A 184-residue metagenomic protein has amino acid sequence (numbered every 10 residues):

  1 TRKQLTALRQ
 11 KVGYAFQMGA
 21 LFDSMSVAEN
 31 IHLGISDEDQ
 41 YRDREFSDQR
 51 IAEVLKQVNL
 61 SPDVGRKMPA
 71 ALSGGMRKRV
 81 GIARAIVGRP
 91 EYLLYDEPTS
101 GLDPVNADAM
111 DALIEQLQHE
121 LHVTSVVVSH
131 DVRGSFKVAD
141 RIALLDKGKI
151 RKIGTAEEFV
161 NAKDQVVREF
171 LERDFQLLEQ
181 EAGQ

Functional and structural regions predicted by a protein language model:
T1-K3, M25, H32-F46, Q57: ABC-type ATPase nucleotide-binding domains, specifically the catalytic core motifs of the NBD
E45-D63: Conserved ABC ATPase "signature" region
M68-L72, M76: Conserved ABC ATPase signature
R89: Conserved catalytic motifs of ABC-family nucleotide-binding domains
L93-D96: Catalytic Walker B motif of ABC-type/P-loop ATPase nucleotide-binding domains
D108-E120: Helical segment within the ABC ATPase nucleotide-binding domain
